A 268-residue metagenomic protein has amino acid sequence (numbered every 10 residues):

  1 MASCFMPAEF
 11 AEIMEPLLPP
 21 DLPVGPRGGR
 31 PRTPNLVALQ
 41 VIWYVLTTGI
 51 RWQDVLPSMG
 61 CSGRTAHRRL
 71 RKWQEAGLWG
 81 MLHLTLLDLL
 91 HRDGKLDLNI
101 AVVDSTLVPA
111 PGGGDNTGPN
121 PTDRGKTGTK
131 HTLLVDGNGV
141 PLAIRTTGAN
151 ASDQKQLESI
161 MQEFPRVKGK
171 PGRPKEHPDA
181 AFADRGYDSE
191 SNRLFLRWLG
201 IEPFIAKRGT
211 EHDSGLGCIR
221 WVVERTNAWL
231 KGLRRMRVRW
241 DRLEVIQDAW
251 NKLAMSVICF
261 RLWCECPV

Functional and structural regions predicted by a protein language model:
M1-V268: Short alpha-helical elements
